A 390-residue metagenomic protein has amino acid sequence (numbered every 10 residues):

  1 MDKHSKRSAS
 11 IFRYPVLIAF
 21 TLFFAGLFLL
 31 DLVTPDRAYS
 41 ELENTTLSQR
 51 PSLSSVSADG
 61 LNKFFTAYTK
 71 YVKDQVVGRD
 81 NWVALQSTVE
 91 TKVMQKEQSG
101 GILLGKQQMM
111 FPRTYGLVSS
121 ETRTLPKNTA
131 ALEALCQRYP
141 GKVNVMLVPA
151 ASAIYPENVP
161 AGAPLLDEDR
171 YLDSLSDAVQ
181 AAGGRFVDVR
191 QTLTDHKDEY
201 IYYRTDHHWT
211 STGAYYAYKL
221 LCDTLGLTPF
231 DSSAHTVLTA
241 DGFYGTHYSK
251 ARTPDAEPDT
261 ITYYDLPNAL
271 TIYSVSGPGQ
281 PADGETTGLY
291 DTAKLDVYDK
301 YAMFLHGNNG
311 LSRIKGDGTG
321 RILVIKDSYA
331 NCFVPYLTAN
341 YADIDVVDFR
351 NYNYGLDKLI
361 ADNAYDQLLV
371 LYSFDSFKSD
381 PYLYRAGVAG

Functional and structural regions predicted by a protein language model:
M1-G390: Extracellular glycan-modifying ectodomains
